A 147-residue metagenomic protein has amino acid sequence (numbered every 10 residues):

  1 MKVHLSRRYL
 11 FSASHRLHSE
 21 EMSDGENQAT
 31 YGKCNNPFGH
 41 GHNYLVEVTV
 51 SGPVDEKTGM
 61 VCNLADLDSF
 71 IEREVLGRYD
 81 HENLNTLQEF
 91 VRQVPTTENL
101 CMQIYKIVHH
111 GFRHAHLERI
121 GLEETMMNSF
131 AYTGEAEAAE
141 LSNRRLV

Functional and structural regions predicted by a protein language model:
M1-V147: Charge-rich, low-complexity N-terminal segments
